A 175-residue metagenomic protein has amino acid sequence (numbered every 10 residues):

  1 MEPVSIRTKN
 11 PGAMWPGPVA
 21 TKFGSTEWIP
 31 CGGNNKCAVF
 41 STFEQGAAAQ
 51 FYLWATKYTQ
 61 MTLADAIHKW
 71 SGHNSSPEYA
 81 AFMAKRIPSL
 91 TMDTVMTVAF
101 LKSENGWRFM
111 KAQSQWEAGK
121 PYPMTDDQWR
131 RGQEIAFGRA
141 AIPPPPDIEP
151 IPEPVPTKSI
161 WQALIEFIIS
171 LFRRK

Functional and structural regions predicted by a protein language model:
M1-K175: Cell-wall polysaccharide-cleaving catalytic domain and substrate-binding groove, primarily in peptidoglycan/chitin
